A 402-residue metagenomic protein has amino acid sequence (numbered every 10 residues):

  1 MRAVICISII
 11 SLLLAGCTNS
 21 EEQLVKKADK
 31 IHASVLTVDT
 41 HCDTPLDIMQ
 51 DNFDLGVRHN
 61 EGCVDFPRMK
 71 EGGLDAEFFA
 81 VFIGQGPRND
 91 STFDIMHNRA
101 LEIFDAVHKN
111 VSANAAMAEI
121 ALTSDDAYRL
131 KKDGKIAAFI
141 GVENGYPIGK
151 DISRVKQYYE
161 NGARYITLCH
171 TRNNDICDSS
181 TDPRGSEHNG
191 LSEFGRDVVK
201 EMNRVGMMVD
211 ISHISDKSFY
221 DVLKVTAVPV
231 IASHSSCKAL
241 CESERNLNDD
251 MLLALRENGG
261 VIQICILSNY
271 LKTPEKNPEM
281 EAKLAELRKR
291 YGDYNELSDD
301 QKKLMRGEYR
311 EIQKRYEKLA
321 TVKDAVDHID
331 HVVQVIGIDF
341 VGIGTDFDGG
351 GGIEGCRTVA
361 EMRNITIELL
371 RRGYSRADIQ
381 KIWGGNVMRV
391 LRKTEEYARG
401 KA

Functional and structural regions predicted by a protein language model:
V4-A15: Bacterial N-terminal signal peptides
C17-N189, K238, E242-A402: N-terminal hydrophobic targeting/anchoring segments and the immediately downstream early-domain regions of hydrolases
D151-V155, S218-V228: Distinct, well-ordered alpha-helical segments
H188-N203, V222-A232: Alpha-helix-loop-beta-strand connector modules within alpha/beta enzyme cores
D197-I211, S215-S218, D249-G260, H331: Substrate-binding cleft of carbohydrate-active enzyme catalytic domains
S235: Catalytic glutamate of the conserved HExxH
